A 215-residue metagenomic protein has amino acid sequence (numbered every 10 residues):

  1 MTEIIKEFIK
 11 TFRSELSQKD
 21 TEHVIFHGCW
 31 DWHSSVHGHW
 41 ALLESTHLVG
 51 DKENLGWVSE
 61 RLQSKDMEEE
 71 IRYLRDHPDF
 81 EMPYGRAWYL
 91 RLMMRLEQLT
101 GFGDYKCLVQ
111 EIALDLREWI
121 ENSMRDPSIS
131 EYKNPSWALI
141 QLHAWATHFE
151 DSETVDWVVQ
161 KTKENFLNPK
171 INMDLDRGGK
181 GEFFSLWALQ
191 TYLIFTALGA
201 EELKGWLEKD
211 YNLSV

Functional and structural regions predicted by a protein language model:
M1-C29, S35, E44: Low-complexity, Ser/Thr/Pro/Gly-enriched N-terminal "stalk/linker" regions
I5, Y105-V109, V155-V159: Hydrophobic packing residues in well-ordered alpha-helices of helical domains and bundles
S14-C29, L62-D79, A113-Y132, T162-S185 (+1 more regions): Glycine- and aromatic-rich loop/turn segments at beta-sheet edges
W30-S34, G85, A138, F184-W187: Short, conserved alpha-helical segments within structured domains
V36, H47-F149: Extended ligand-binding groove/face enriched in aromatic
T147-V215: Long, repeat-rich segments with strong aromatic
